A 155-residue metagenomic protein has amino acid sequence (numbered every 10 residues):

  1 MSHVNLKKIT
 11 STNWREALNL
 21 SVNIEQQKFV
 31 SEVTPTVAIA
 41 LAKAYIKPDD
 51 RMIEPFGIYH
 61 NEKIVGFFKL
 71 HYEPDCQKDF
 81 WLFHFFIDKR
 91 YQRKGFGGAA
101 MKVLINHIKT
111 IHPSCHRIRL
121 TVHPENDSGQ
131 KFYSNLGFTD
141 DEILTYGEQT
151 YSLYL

Functional and structural regions predicted by a protein language model:
S2-F83, D88-R90, H107, I111 (+1 more regions): Acetyl-CoA-dependent GNAT
L6, R93, V122: Conserved SAM-binding loop
I87, R93-H107, K131, N135: Conserved acetyl-CoA-binding loop-helix of GNAT-fold acetyltransferases
K94, I111-C115: Short coil/turn segments at alpha/beta junctions that flank glycine-rich nucleotide-binding fingerprints
S114, I118-Q130, Y146-Q149: Conserved beta-strand-loop-alpha-helix junction that forms the acyl-donor binding cleft
S152-L155: Short beta-strand-to-coil "C-cap" segments at the C-terminal boundary of structured domains/repeats, marking
